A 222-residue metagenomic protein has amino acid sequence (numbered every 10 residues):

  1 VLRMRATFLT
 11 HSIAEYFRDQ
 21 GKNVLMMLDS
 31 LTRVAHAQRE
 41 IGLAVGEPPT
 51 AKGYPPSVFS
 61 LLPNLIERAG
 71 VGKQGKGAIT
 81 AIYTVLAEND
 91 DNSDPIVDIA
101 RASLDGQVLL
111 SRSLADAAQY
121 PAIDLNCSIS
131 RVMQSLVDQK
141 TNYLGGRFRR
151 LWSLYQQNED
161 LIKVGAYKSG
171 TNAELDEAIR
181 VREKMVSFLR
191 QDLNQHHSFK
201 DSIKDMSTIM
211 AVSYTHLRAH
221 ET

Functional and structural regions predicted by a protein language model:
L2-D105: Conserved P-loop NTPase nucleotide-binding/switch module
D90-D160: Conserved P-loop NTPase
I162-S169: Long, amphipathic alpha-helical stalk/connector segments used for oligomerization, subunit docking, or mechanical
D176-S187: Core structural elements
M206-Y214: Amphipathic heptad-repeat alpha-helical coiled-coil/stalk segments that mediate oligomerization, filament/stalk
T215-T222: Conserved small/polar residues in nucleotide/adenosyl-binding loops
